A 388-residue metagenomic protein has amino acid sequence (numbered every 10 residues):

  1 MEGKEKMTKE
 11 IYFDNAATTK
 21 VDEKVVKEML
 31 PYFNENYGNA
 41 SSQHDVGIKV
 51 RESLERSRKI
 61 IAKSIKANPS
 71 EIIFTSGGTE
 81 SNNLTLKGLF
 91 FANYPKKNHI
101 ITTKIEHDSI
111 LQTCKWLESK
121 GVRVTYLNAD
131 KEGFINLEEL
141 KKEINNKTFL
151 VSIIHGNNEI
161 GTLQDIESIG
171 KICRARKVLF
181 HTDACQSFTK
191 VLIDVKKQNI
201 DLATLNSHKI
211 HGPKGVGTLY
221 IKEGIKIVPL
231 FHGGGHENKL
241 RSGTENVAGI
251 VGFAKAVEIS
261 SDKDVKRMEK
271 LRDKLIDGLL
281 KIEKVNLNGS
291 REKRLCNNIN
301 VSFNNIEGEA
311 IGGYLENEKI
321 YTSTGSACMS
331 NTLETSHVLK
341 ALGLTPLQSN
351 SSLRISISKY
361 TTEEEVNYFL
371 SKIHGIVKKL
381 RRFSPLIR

Functional and structural regions predicted by a protein language model:
M1-R388: Pyridoxal 5′-phosphate
